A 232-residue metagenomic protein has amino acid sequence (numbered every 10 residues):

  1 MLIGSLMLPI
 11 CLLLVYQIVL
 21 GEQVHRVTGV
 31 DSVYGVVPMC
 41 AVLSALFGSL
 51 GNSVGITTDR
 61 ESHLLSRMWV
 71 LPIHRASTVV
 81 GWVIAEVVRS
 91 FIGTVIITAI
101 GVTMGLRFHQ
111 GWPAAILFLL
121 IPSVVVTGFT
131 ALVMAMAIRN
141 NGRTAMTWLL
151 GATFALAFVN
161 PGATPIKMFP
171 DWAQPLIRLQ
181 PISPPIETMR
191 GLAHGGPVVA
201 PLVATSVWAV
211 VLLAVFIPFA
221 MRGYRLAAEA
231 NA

Functional and structural regions predicted by a protein language model:
M1-L8, P197-V203: Membrane-interface helix starts
S5-L6, Y34, A157-P161, I177-R178 (+1 more regions): Hydrophobic alpha-helical transmembrane segments of integral membrane proteins, especially lipid-exposed positions
C11-Y16, S32-M104, V133, A137-I138 (+2 more regions): Hydrophobic alpha-helical transmembrane segments of multi-pass membrane transport proteins
L13-I18, E187-A232: Alpha-helical transmembrane segments of multi-pass membrane transporters/translocases
I18-Q23, A137-L179, S183: Transmembrane helix segments
G21-T28, M104-Q110, G191-V198: Membrane-interface helix termini and inter-helical loops of multi-pass transporters
H63-V70, A137, Q174-R178, E187-H194: Short amphipathic alpha-helical coupling elements at transmembrane boundaries
R75-L150, P197-M221: Alpha-helical transmembrane segments and their short interhelical loops
